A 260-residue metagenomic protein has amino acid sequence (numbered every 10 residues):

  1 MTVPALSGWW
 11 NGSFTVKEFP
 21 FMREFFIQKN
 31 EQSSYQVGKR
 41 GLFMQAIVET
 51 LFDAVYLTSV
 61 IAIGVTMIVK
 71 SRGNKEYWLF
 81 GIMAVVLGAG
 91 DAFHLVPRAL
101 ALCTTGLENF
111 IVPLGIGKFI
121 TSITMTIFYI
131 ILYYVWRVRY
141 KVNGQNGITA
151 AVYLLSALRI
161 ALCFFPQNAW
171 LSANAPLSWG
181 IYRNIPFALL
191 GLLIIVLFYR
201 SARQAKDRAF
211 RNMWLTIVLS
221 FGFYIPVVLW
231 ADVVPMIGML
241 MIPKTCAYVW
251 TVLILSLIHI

Functional and structural regions predicted by a protein language model:
F43-I61: Hydrophobic transmembrane alpha-helical segments in integral membrane proteins
A46-V48, L107-F119, S172-N184, V234-K244: Non-cytosolic membrane-interface motifs at loop->transmembrane helix junctions
V60-V69, I130-W136, A161-P166, P186-R211 (+2 more regions): Alpha-helical transmembrane segments in multipass membrane proteins, preferentially the mid-helix core
G64-K70, F93-T149, C163, L255: Internal transmembrane alpha-helix with an interfacial aromatic "cap," most often the third helix
G73-V85, N143-V152, A205-T216: Membrane-interfacial loop-to-transmembrane alpha-helix junctions, especially the N-terminal start
L100-C103, C163-N174, I225-V234: Juxtamembrane "helix-exit" motif on the non-cytosolic side of transmembrane helices
I123-I194: Membrane-proximal helix-loop-helix units in multi-pass membrane proteins
I258-I260: Conserved small/polar residues in nucleotide/adenosyl-binding loops
